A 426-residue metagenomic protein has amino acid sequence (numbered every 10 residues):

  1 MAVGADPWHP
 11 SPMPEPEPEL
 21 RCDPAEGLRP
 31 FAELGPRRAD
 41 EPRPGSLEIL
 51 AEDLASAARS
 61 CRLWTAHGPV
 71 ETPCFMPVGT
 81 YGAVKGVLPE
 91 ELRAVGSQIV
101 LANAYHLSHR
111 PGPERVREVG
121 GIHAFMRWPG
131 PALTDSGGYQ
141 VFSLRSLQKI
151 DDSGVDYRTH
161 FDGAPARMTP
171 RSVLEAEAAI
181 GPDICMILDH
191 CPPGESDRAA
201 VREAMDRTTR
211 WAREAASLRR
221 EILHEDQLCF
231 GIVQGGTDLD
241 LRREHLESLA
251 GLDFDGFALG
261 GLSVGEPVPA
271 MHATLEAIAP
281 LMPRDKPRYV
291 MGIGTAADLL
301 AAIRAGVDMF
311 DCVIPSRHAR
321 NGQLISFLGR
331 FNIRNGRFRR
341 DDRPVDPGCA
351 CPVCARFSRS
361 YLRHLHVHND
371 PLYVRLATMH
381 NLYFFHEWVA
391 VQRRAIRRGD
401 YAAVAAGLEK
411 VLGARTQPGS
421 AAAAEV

Functional and structural regions predicted by a protein language model:
V3-P7: Compositionally biased, low-complexity flexible segments
W8, P14-W64, V70-C74, G86 (+2 more regions): C-terminal extensions of enzymes
P14-L223, G336-R339: Non-catalytic, usually N-terminal nucleic-acid engagement modules in DNA/RNA processing proteins
L20-R21, E26, E33, T209 (+1 more regions): Glycine-rich phosphate/ribose-binding loops and adjacent secondary-structure elements that form binding surfaces
G68, V100, D135, E177 (+5 more regions): Conserved, mostly hydrophobic/aromatic
W128, L133-T134, G138-R145, D151-D162 (+6 more regions): Active-site pocket-lining/capping segments in soluble small-molecule metabolic enzymes
P193-E195, R202, G256-L262, P371-V374: Glycine- and acidic
E221-D226, R398-A402: Flexible, glycine/charged-enriched surface loops at secondary-structure junctions
